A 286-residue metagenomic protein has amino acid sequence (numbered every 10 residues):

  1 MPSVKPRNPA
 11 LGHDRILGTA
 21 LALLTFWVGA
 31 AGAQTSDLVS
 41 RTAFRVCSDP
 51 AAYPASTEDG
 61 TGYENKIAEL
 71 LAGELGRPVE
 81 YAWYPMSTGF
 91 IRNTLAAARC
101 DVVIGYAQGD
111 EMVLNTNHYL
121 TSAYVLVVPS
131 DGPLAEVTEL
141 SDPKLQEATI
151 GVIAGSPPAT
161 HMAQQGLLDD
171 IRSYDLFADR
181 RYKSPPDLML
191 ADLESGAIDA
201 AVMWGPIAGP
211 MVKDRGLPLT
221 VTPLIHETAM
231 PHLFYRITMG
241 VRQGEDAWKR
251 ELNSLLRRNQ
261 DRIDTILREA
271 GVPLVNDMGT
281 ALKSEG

Functional and structural regions predicted by a protein language model:
V4-G18: Bacterial N-terminal signal peptides that target proteins for export
G18-V28: Bacterial N-terminal signal peptides
T35-E111, R180-K183, E269: Extracytoplasmic small-molecule ligand-binding "clamshell" domains of the periplasmic binding protein/Venus flytrap
D49-A51, T121-P133, K213-L256, P273-G286: Periplasmic-binding protein-like
G62-E74, D131-L134, T138-P157, M230-L274: Extended ligand-binding regions for polar small-molecule ligands
L71, T94-A96, P143, D192-E194 (+2 more regions): Hydrophobic residues within well-ordered alpha-helices
P78, P157-F177, N253-G286: Ligand-binding clefts/hinges and TM-proximal coupling segments of bilobed small-molecule sensing domains
G89-F90, A96, I104-L114, Q164 (+1 more regions): A ligand-binding cleft/hinge motif common to bilobed small-molecule-binding domains
